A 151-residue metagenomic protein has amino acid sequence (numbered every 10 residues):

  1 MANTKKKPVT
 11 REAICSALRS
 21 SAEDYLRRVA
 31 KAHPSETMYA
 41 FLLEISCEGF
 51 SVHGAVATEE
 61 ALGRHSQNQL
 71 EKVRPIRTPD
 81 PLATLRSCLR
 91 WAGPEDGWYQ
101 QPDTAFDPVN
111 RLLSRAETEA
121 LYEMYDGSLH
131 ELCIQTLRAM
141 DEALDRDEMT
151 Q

Functional and structural regions predicted by a protein language model:
A2-M38, L42: Short N-terminal edge-element motif at the start of the domain
P8, D80-Q151: Low-complexity intrinsically disordered segments
S16, S20-S21, S35, S46 (+5 more regions): Generic serine detector
R27, T58, A143-D147: Soluble, non-membrane globular domain cores that form compact, hydrophobic packing and curved binding surfaces
A32-E71: N-terminal interaction modules that seed assembly of large macromolecular complexes
